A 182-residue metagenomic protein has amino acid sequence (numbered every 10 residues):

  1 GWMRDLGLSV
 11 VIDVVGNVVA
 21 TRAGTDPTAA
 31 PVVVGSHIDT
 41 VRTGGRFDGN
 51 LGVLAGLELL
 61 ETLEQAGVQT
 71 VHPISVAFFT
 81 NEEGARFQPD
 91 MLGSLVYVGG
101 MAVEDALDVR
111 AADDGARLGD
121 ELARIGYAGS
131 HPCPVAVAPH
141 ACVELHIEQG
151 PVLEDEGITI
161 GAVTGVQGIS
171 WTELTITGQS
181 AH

Functional and structural regions predicted by a protein language model:
G1-G45: Acidic/His- and Gly-rich active-site-bordering loop/insert found across diverse amide/peptide-bond hydrolases
L6, P27-V32, Q69-I74, V137-H140 (+1 more regions): Short coil/turn connectors at secondary-structure junctions
V11-D13, Q69-T70, G129-A136: Flexible, glycine/charged-enriched surface loops at secondary-structure junctions
G16-V18, I38-T40, I74-A85, Q149 (+1 more regions): Acidic, glycine-rich active-site loops and adjacent beta-strand->loop/helix elements that engage anionic groups
V34, T43-E83, S170-I176: Alpha-helical metal-binding/catalytic segments enriched in His/Glu/Asp
N81-E82, R86-H182: Midchain, well-structured core segments that form catalytic/ion-binding scaffolds
